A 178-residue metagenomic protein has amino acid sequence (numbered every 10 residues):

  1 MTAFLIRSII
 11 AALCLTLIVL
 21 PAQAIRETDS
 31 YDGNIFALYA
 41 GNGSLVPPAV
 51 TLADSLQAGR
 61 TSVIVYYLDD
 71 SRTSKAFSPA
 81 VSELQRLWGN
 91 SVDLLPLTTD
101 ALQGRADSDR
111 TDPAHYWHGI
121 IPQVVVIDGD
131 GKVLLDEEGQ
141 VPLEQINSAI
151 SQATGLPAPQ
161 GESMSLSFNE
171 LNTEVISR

Functional and structural regions predicted by a protein language model:
M1-I9: Bacterial N-terminal signal peptides that target proteins for export
S8-I18: Bacterial N-terminal signal peptides
A22-T51: N-terminal "domain-start" segment that seeds a small globular fold
S55-D70: Short active-site neighborhood of thiol/selenol oxidoreductases, capturing the structured segment around
T73-W88: Typically the conserved alpha-helix immediately C-terminal to a functionally engaged Cys/Sec in thioredoxin-like
S82, D93-V133, L143-Q145, I150-T154: Thioredoxin-like thiol-disulfide oxidoreductase module
G139-R178: Thiol-/selenol-based redox modules, centered on thioredoxin-like and closely related oxidoreductase domains
